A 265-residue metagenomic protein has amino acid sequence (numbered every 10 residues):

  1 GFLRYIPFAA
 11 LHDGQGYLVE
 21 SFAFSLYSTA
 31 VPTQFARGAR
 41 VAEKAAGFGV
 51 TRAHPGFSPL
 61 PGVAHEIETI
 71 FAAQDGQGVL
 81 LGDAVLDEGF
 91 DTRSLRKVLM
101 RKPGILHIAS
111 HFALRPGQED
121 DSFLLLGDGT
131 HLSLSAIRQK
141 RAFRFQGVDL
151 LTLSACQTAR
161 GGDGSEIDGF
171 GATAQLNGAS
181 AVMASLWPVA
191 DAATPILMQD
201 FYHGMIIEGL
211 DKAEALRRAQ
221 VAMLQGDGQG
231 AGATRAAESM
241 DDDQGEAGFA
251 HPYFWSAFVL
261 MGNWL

Functional and structural regions predicted by a protein language model:
G1-I105, G127: Catalytic-core domains of enzymes
L3, F48, I70, L106 (+5 more regions): Residue-level detector of buried hydrophobic side-chain packing in well-ordered secondary-structure elements
L3, T194-L265: An often Trp-containing, charged/polar helix-loop segment at the C-terminal end of enzyme catalytic cores
L26, V31, F35-A36, G104-D200: Catalytic cores of nucleophile-dependent amide-cleaving enzymes
S58-P61, G82, L86, G161-S165 (+2 more regions): Alpha-helix capping and helix-loop boundary segments enriched in small/acidic/polar residues
A64-I67, F71, T92, R96 (+7 more regions): Extracytoplasmic/secreted envelope proteins and their assembly/folding machinery, especially bacterial periplasmic
G78-V85, M183-A184, D211-L216: Acidic/polar loop patches that form or flank catalytic/metal-binding clefts of enzymes that bind anionic ligands
